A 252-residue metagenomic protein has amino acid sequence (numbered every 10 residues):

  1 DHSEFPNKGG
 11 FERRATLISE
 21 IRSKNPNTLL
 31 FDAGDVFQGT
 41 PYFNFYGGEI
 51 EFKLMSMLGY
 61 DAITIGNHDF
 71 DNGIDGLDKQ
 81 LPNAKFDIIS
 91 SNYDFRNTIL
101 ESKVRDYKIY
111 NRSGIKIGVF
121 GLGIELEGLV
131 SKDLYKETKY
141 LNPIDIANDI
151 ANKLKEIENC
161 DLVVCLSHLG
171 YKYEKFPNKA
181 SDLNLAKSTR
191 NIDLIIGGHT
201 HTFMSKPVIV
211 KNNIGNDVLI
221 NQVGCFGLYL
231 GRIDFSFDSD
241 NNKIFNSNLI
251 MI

Functional and structural regions predicted by a protein language model:
D1-M251: Acidic, metal/ion-coordinating pockets
